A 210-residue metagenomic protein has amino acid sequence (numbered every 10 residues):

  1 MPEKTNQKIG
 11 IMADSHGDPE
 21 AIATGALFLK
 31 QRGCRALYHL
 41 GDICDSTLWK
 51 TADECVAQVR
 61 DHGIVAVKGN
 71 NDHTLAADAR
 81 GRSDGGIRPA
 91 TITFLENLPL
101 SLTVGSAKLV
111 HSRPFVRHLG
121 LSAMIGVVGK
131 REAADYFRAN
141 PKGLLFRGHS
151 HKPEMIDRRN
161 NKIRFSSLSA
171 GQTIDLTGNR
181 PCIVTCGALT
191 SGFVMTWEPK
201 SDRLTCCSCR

Functional and structural regions predicted by a protein language model:
M1-E3, L100-G105, T173-L176: Short acidic-hydrophobic surface loop/beta-edge motif
N6, I163-R210: Binuclear metal-dependent phosphoesterase catalytic core
N6-H16, S106-R113, C182-G187: Active-site-proximal beta-strand elements of phosphoester/diester hydrolases
Q7-M12, G17-T103: Core catalytic region of metal-dependent phosphoesterases/phosphodiesterases, especially metallo-beta-lactamase-like
H16-A21, D45-W49, N71-A77, F115-R117 (+2 more regions): Active-site environment of divalent metal-dependent phosphoester hydrolases
L29-A36, I87-N160: His/acidic metal-ligating clusters that form di-metal
T51-Q58, G85-I87, I125-R131, R164-L168: Charged helix-capping and loop-helix junction motifs
Q58-H62, F137-N140, T177: Short, conserved loop/helix-junction motifs that constitute active-site signature segments in enzyme catalytic cores
